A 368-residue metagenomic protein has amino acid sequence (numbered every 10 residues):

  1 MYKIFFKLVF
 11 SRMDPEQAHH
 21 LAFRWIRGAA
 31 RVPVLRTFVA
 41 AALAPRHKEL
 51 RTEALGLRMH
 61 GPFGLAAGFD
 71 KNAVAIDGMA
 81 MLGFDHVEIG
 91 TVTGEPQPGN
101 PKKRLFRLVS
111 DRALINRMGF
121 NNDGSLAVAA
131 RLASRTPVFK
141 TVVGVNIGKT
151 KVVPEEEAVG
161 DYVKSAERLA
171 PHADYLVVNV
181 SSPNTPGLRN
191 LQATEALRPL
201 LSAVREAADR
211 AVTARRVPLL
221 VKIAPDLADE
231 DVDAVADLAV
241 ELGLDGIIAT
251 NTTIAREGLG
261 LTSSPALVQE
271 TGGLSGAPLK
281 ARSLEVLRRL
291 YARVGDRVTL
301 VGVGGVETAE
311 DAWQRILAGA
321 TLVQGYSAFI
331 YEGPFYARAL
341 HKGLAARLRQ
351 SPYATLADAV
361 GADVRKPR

Functional and structural regions predicted by a protein language model:
Y2-T52, N116, N121, S125-L126: An N-cap/entry alpha-helix motif that binds or orients negatively charged groups
R36-P45, P183-A196, L238-D296: Glycine/Thr-rich beta-alpha phosphate-binding loop at enzyme active sites
G56-G64, F139-V145, R210-L227, A292-G302: Short beta-strand/loop segments at the ligand-binding rim of alpha/beta enzyme cores
N72-M81, L227-E241, A292, D296 (+1 more regions): Catalytic cores of alpha/beta
D85-Q97, V180-S182, G246-R256, G305-V306 (+1 more regions): Glycine-rich phosphate-binding active-site loops on the catalytic face of alpha/beta enzymes
G90-K140: A gly/proline- and charged-residue-enriched helix-loop-helix capping module
P96-R112, E257-G272, F329-Y353: C-terminal helical cap(s) of enzyme catalytic domains, especially alpha/beta-barrels
T150-V163, N190, A196, L220-E241: Active-site glycine- and acidic-residue-rich loops that bind and position anionic ligands or nucleotide-like cofactors
